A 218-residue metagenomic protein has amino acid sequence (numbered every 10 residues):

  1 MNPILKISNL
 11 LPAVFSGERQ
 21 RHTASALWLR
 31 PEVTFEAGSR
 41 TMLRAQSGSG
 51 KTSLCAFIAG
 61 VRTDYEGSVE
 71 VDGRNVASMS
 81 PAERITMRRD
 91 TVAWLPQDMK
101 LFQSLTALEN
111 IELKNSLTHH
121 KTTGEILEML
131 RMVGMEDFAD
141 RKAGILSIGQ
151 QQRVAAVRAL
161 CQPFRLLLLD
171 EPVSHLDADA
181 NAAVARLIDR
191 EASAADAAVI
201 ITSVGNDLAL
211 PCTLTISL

Functional and structural regions predicted by a protein language model:
A59: Helix-to-loop junction immediately C-terminal to a conserved catalytic motif
G67-A77: Conserved ABC transporter NBD signature motif
V76-A93: ABC ATPase NBD coupling module
T123-F138: Conserved ABC ATPase "signature" region
K142-L146, Q150: Conserved ABC ATPase signature
A156: Hydrophobic anchor residue at the start of the ABC signature
L167-E171: Catalytic Walker B motif of ABC-type/P-loop ATPase nucleotide-binding domains
